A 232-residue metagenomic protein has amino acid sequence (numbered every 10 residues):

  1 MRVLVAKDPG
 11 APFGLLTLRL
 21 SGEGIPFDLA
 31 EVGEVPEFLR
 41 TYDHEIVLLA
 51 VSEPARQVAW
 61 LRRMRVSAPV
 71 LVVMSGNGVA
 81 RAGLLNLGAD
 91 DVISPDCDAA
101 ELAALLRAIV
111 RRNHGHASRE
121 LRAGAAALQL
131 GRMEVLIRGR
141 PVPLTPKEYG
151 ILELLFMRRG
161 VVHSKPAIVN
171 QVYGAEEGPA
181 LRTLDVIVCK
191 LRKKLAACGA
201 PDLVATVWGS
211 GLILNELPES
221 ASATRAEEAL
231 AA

Functional and structural regions predicted by a protein language model:
M1-V3: Extreme N-terminal starter segment of soluble prokaryotic enzymes
V5-A30: Two-component/phosphorelay signaling modules centered on CheY-like receiver
V5-G10, E31-G33, L48-P54, V73-G76 (+1 more regions): Structural motif
A30-I46: Acidic, metal-coordinating helix/loop segments flanking the phosphotransfer/catalytic sites of two-component signaling
A59-R122, A231-A232: Basic, amphipathic DNA-recognition helix from helix-turn-helix-like DNA-binding domains
R107-K147, E153-R159: Short, Lys/Arg-enriched segments at the junction into DNA-binding effector domains of transcriptional regulators
S118-E120, P143, V186-A232: DNA-binding patch around the recognition helix
P141-P143, G150-I187, K193-C198: Positively charged, aromatic-enriched patches within helix-turn-helix-type DNA-binding elements, predominantly
